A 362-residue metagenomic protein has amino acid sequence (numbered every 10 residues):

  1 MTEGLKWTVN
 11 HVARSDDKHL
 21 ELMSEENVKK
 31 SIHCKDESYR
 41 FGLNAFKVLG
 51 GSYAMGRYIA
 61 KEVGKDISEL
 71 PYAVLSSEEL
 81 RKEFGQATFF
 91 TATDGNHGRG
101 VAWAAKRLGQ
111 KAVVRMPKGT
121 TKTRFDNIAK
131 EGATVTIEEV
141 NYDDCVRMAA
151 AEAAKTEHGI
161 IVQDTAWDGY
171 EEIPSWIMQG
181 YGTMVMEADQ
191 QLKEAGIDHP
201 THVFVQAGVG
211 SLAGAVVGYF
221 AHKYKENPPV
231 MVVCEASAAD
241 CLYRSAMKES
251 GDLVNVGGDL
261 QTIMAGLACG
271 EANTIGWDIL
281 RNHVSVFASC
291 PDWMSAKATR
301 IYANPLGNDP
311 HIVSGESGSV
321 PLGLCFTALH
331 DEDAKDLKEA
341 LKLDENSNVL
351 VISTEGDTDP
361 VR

Functional and structural regions predicted by a protein language model:
M1-R362: PLP-dependent amino-acid enzyme catalytic core
